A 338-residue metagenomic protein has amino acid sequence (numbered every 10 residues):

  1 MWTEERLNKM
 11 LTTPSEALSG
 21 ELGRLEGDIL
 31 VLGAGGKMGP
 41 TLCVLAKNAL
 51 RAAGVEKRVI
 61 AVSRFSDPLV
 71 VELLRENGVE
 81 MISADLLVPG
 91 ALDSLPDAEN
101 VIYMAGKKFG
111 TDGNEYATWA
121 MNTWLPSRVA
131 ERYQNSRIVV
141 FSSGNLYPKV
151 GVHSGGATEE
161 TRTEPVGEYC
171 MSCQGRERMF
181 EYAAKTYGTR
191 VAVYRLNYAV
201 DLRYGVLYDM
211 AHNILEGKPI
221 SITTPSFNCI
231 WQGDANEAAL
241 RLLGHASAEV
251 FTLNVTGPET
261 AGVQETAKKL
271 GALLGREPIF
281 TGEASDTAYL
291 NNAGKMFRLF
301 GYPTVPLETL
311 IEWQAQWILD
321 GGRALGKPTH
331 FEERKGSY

Functional and structural regions predicted by a protein language model:
W2-S19, L307-Y338: Amphipathic terminal alpha-helices
D28, N100-Y103, K108, W124-E168: Conserved Rossmann-fold NAD(P)-dependent oxidoreductase catalytic core, especially the SDR/UDP-sugar
L30-N48: N-terminal Rossmann NAD(P)H-binding glycine-rich loop of SDR-like oxidoreductase domains
P40, F65-L69, L73-M121: NAD(P)H-binding glycine-rich loop region in Rossmannoid oxidoreductase-like domains and their noncatalytic homologs
R51-L69: Conserved glycine-rich Rossmann-like NAD(P)H-binding loop of the short-chain dehydrogenase/reductase
N114, T118-P126, Y133, V139 (+2 more regions): Short alpha-helix in the Rossmann-fold core of NAD(P)-dependent oxidoreductases
V166-E168, Q174-N228, Q232-D234, L270: NAD(P)-dependent short-chain dehydrogenase/reductase
K218, P225, A238-K295, K335-G336: Mid/C-terminal beta-alpha module of Rossmann-like enzyme folds, strongest in SDR-family dehydrogenases/epimerases
